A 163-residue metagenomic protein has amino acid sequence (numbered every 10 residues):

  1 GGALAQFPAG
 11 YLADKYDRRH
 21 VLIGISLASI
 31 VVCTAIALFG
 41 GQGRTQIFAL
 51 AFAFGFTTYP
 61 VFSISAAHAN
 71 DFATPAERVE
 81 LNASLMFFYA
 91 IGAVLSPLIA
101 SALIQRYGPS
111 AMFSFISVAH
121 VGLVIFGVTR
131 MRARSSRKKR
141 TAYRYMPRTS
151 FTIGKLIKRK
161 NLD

Functional and structural regions predicted by a protein language model:
G2-F7, A93-V94: Residue-level signature of mid-helix packing/kink "hotspots" within the transmembrane helices of 12-pass Major
A5-D17, I104-Q105: Helix-to-loop junctions at the C-terminal end of transmembrane segments in multipass secondary transporters
H20-A35: Structural signature of the two symmetry-related core transmembrane helices
Q46-P60: Hydrophobic core of transmembrane alpha-helices in multi-pass small-molecule transporters, especially MFS/SLC-type
Y59-A73: Intracellular juxtamembrane helix-capping segments at the cytosolic ends of symmetry-related transmembrane helices
A73-L85: Loop-to-transmembrane helix entry/capping segments in MFS-fold secondary transporters and related SLC/MFSD carriers
A102-H120: A membrane-interface helix-boundary motif in multi-pass transporters
R130-D163: Intrinsic disorder in cytosolic terminal tails and internal cytosolic loops of multi-pass membrane transporters
